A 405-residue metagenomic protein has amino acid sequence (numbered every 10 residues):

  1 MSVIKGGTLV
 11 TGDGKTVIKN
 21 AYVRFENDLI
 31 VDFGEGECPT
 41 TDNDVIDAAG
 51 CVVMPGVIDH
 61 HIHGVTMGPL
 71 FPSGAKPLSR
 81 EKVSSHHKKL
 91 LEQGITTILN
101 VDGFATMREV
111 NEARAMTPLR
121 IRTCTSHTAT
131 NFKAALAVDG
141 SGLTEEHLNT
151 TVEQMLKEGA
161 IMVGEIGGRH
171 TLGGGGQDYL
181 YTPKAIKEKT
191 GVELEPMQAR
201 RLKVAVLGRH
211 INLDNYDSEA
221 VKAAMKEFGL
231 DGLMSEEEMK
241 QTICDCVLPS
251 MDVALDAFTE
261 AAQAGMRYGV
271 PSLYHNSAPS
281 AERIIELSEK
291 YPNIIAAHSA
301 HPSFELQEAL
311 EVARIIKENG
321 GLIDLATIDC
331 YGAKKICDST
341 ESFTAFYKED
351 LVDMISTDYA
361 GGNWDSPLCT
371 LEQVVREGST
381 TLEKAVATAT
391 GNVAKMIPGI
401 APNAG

Functional and structural regions predicted by a protein language model:
M1-T40: N-terminal metal-binding scaffold of metallo-dependent hydrolase/deaminase domains
P39-T40, A48-A113: Metal-associated gating/positioning segment near the N- to mid-region
G56-H60, I98-N100, I121-T125, V163-E165 (+4 more regions): Hydrophobic faces of well-ordered beta-strands that scaffold small-molecule active sites in alpha/beta enzyme cores
M67-E81, T130-T150, P249-D252: Active-site mouth loops of central-metabolism enzymes
R80-H87, L143-M155, R283-I284, S342: Short, acidic/polar
S84-E109, P118-V138, E158-G174, R267-L273: Divalent metal-dependent hydrolysis catalytic cores, especially in the metallo-beta-lactamase
E188-T340, V352-S356, G361: Active-site core of metal-dependent hydrolases
K335-G405: His/Asp/Glu-enriched, well-ordered alpha-helical/loop segment that forms or immediately abuts the divalent-metal
